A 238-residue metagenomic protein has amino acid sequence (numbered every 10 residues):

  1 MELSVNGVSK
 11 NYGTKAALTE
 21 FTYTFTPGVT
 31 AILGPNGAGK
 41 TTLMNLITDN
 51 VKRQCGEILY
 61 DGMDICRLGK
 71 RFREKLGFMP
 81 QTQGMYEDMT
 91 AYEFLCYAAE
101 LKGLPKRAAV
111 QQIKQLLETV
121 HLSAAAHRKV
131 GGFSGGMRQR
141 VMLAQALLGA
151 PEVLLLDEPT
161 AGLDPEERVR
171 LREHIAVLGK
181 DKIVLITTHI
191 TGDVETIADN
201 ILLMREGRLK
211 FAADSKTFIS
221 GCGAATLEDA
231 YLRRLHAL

Functional and structural regions predicted by a protein language model:
L3, A17-L18, R73: Conserved structural motif at the start of ABC-family nucleotide-binding domains
T48: Helix-to-loop junction immediately C-terminal to a conserved catalytic motif
G56-R67, R71-F72, A213: Conserved ABC transporter NBD signature motif
D88, K129-F133: Conserved ABC ATPase signature
C96, E100, R107-A125: Conserved ABC ATPase "signature" region
L154-E158: Catalytic Walker B motif of ABC-type/P-loop ATPase nucleotide-binding domains
